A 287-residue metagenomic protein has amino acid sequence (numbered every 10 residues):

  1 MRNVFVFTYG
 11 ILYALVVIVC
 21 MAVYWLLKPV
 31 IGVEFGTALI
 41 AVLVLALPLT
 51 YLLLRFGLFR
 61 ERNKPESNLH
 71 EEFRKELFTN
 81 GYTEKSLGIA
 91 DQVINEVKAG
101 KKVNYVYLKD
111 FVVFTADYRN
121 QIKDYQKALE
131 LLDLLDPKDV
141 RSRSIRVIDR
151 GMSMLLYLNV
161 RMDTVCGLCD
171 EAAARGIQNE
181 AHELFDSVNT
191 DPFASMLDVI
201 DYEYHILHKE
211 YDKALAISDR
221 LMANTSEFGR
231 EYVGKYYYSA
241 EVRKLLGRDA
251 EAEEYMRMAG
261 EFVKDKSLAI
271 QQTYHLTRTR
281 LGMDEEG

Functional and structural regions predicted by a protein language model:
M1-E72: N-terminal alpha-helical membrane-insertion module
A46-S144: N-terminal topogenic membrane-targeting module
G57, K85-N95, D124-K138, D170-D186 (+3 more regions): Alpha-helical repeat scaffolds
L58, V93-V106, P137-M152, G167 (+2 more regions): Flexible helix-coil transition and linker loops at the boundaries of alpha-helical arrays
K64-E72, Y107-F114, S153-D163, F193-L207 (+2 more regions): "A position-specific structural signal for the A-helix of alpha-solenoid helical repeats
E76-L77, R119, V165, A172 (+2 more regions): Hydrophobic side-chain positions on well-ordered alpha-helices, corresponding to helix-helix packing/interface faces
E251-G287: Terminal, low-structured helical/coil segments at or just beyond the last alpha-helical repeat
